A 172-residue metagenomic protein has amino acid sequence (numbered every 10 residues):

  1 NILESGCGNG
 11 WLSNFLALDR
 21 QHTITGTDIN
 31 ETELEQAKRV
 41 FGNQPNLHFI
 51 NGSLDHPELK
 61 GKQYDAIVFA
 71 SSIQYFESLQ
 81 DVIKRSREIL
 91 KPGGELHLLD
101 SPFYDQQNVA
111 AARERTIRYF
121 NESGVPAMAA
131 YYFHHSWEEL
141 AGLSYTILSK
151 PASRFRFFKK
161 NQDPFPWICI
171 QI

Functional and structural regions predicted by a protein language model:
N1-G8: Conserved class I S-adenosyl-L-methionine
N9-H56: Class I SAM-dependent methyltransferase SAM/SAH-binding core
V68: A conserved beta-strand element that flanks and buttresses the S-adenosyl-L-methionine
S71-Y75: Short catalytic micro-motifs in class I SAM-dependent methyltransferases
F76-S86: A short, conserved alpha-helix within the catalytic core of class I
G94-S101: Conserved beta-strand signature within the Rossmann-like core of class I S-adenosyl-L-methionine
P102-R154: C-terminal alpha-helical "lid/dimerization" subdomain adjacent to the S-adenosyl-L-methionine
S149-I172: Core SAM-dependent methyltransferase catalytic element
